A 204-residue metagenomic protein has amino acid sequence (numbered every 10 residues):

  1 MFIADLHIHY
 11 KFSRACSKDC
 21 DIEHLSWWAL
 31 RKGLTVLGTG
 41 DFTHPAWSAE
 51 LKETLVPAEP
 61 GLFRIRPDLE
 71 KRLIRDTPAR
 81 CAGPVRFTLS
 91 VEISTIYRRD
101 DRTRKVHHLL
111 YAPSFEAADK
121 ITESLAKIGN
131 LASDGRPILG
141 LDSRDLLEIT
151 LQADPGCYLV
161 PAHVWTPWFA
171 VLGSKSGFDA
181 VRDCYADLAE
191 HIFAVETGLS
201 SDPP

Functional and structural regions predicted by a protein language model:
M1-A4: Extreme N-terminal starter segment of soluble prokaryotic enzymes
H7-H9, F42, H107, H163: Histidine-centered active-site/metal-ligand motif
I8-D21, P137, V171: Active-site mouth loops of central-metabolism enzymes
K11-S13, T39-S48, I96, A117 (+2 more regions): Active-site environment of divalent metal-dependent phosphoester hydrolases
C16-A29, G177, R182-Y185: Short, acidic/polar
S17-D21, D142, S201-P203: Short, glycine/acidic-rich beta->alpha junctions
W27-L51, Y158-V160, E196: Divalent metal-dependent hydrolysis catalytic cores, especially in the metallo-beta-lactamase
A49-E196: Extended substrate/RNA-proximal surfaces in nucleic-acid metabolism proteins
